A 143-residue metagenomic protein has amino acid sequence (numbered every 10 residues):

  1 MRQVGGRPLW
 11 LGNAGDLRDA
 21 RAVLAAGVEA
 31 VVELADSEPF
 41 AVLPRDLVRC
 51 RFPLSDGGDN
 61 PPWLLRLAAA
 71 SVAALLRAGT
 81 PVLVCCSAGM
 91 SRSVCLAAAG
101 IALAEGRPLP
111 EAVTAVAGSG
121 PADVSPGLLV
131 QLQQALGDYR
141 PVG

Functional and structural regions predicted by a protein language model:
M1-P81, A102-Q131: Cysteine-based protein phosphatase catalytic domain of the PTP/DSP
L75, G79-A98: A phosphate-binding catalytic loop at a beta-strand-loop-alpha-helix junction that coordinates phosphoryl groups
G127-G143: Charged phosphate-binding loop/patch that engages nucleotide di/tri-phosphates or the phosphate backbone of nucleic
